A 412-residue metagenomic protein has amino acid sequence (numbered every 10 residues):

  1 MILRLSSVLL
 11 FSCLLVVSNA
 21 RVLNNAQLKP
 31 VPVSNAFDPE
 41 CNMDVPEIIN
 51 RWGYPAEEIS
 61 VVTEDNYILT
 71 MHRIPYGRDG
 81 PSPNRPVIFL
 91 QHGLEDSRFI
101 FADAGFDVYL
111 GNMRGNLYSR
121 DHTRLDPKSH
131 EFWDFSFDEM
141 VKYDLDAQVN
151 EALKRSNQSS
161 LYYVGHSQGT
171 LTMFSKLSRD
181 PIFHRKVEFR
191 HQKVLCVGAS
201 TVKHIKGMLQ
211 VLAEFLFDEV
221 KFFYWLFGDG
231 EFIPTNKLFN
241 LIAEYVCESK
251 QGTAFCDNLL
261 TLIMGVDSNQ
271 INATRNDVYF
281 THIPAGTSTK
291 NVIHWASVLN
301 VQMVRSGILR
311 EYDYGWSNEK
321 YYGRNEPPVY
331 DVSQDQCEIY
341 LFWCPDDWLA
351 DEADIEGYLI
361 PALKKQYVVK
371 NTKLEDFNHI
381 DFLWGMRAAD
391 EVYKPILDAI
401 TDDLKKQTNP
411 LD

Functional and structural regions predicted by a protein language model:
I2-A20: Cleavable N-terminal signal peptides of Sec/SRP-targeted secreted and luminal proteins
R21-N24, K154-S159, T170-Y314, E319: Alpha/beta-hydrolase-fold enzymes
I48, T63, I68-L125: Short, surface-exposed "cap/lid" segments of acyl-processing enzymes
H130-R155: Alpha/beta-hydrolase active-site loop
V164-G169: Gly/Ala-rich beta-loop-alpha elbow adjacent to hydrolase catalytic centers
D335, L341-W343, D347: Short beta-strand/loop motif that positions the catalytic acidic residue of the alpha/beta-hydrolase fold
W348-D354: Conserved alpha/beta-hydrolase "acid-adjacent" motif
Y367-D412: Catalytic active-site module of serine/aspartate enzymes centered on a nucleophile-bearing elbow/loop
